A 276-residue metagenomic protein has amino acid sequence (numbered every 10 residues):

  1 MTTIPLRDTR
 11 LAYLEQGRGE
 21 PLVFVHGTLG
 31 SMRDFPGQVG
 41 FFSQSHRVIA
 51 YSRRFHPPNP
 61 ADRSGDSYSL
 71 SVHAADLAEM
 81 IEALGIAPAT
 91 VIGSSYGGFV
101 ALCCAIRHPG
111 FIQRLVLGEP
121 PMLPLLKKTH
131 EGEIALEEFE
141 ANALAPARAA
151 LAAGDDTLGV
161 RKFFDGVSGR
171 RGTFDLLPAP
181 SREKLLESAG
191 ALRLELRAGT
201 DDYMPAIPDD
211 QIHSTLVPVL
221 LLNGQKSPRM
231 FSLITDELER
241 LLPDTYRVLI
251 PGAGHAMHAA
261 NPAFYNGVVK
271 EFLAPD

Functional and structural regions predicted by a protein language model:
P5-D66, M80: Conserved HGGG/HGGXW glycine-rich cap/lid loop of the alpha/beta-hydrolase fold
S52-H56, P121, A253-G254: Short beta-to-alpha linker loops that shape the active-site pocket of alpha/beta-hydrolase fold enzymes
S71-A89: Conserved acidic catalytic loop of the alpha/beta-hydrolase fold
A87-L126, H130: Conserved hydrolase catalytic core segment
G118-A152: A catalytic-pocket lid/entrance helix-loop region that shapes and gates access to the active site across common
A152-R193: Conserved alpha/beta-hydrolase catalytic His-Asp/Glu region
P178, E183-R240, Y246-L249: Conserved serine/cysteine hydrolase catalytic core
I250-N266: Catalytic histidine-centered segment of alpha/beta-hydrolase-like enzymes
